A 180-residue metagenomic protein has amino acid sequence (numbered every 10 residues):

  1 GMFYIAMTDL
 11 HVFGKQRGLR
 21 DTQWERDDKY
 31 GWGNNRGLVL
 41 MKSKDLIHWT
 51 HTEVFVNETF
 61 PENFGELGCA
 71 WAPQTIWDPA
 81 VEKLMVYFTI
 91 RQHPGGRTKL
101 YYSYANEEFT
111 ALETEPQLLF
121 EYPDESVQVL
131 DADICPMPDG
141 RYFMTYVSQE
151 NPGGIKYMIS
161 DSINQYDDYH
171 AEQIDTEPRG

Functional and structural regions predicted by a protein language model:
G1-A70, I76-R179: Beta-rich carbohydrate-recognition and catalytic domains
